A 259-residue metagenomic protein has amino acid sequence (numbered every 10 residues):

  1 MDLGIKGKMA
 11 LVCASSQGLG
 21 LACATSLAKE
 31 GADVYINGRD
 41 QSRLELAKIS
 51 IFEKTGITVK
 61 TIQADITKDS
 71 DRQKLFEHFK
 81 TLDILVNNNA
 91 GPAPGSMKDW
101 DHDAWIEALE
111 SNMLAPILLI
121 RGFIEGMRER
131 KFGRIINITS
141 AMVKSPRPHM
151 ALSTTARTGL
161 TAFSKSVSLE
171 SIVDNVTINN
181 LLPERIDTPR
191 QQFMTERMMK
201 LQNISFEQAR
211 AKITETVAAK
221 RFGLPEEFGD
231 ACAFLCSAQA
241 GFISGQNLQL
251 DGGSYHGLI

Functional and structural regions predicted by a protein language model:
M9, A14-G18: Conserved glycine-rich cofactor-binding loop
R72, S96-K98, A104-L109, I213: Substrate-binding pocket helix/loop in short-chain dehydrogenase/reductase
I120-R121, K165: A short, exposed helix-loop element centered on a Lys and neighboring polar residues
E125, L169-E170, G241: Alpha-helical segment proximal to the catalytic Tyr-Lys
I136-G159, S164-V173, R185-I186: Catalytic loop of short-chain dehydrogenase/reductase
S145, A233, S244-I259: Short C-terminal tail/terminal secondary-structure segment of NAD(P)H-dependent dehydrogenase/reductase domains
I172, T177, I243-G245: Short, small/polar-rich loop/turn modules that mediate ligand/substrate recognition or access, typified
